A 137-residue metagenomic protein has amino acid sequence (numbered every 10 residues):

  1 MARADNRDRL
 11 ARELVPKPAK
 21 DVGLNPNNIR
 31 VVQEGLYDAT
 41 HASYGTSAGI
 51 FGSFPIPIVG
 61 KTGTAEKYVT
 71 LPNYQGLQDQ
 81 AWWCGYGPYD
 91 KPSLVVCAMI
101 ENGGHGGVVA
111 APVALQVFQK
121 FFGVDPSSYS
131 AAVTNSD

Functional and structural regions predicted by a protein language model:
M1-K20, N27, L36-S128: Active-site beta-strand/loop architecture of penicillin-binding DD-peptidases
Y129-D137: Short, highly charged C-terminal tails/helix-capping segments
